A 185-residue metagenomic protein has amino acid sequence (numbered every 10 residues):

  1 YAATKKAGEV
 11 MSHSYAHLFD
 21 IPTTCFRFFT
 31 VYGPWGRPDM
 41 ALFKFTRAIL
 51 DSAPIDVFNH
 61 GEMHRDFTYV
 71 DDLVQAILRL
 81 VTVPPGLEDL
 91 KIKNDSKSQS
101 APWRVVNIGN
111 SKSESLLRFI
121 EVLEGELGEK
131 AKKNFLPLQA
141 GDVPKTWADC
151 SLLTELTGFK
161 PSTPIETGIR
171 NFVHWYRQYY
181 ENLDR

Functional and structural regions predicted by a protein language model:
Y1-E9, G36-M40, D66-F67, S113: Short-chain dehydrogenase/reductase
Y1-T24, L50-D51: Active-site Tyr-X1-5-Lys
A7, M11-Y15, F45, F119 (+1 more regions): Hydrophobic alpha-helix immediately C-terminal to the catalytic Tyr-X-X-X-Lys motif of short-chain
I21-A41, M63-H64: Flexible, glycine-rich beta-alpha linker
L42-K44, C150-S151: Short, hinge-like loop/turn segments at secondary-structure boundaries
I49-R185: C-terminal substrate-binding subdomain of Rossmann-fold SDR/epimerase-dehydratase oxidoreductases
